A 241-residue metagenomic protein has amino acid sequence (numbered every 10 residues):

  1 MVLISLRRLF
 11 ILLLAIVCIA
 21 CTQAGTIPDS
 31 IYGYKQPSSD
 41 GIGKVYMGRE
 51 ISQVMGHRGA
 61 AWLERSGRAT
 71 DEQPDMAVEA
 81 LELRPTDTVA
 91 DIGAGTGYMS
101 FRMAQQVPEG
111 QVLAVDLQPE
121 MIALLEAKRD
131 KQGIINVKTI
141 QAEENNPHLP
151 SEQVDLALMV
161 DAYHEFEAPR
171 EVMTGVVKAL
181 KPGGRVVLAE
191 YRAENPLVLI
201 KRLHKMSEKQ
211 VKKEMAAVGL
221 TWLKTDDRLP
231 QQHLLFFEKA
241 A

Functional and structural regions predicted by a protein language model:
G25-E82, T88: Class I SAM-dependent transferase core
T86-G95: Conserved class I S-adenosyl-L-methionine
T96-P108: Conserved SAM-binding loop of SAM-dependent methyltransferases across substrates and taxa, primarily the Class I
Q118-E120: Conserved SAM/SAH-binding beta-strand->alpha-helix loop
Q132-N145: Conserved SAM-binding strand-loop segment of SAM-dependent methyltransferases
P147-L156: A short acidic, Gly/Pro-enriched loop at the edge of an enzyme's catalytic core that lines a small-molecule cofactor
R170-R185: A short glycine-rich, Lys/Arg-flanked "PGG" loop and its adjoining helix->strand segment in the class I
W222-K224, R228-A241: Core SAM-dependent methyltransferase catalytic element
